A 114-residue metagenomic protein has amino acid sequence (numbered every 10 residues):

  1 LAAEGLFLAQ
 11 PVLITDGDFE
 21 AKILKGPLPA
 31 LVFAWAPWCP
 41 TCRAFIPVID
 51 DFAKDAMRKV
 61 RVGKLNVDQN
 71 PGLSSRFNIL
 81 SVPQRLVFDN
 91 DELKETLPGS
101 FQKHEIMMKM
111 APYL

Functional and structural regions predicted by a protein language model:
L1-Q10: N-terminal targeting signals for export/organelle localization
V12-A30: A short beta-strand-turn-helix
P27-L28, W35-W38, S81: Short pre-active-site segment immediately N-terminal to redox-active cysteine/selenocysteine motifs in thiol-based
L31-V32, V62, R85: Hydrophobic beta-strand anchors of alpha/beta hydrolase catalytic cores
C39-C42, R85: The canonical Cys-X-X-Cys-His
T41-A56: Typically the conserved alpha-helix immediately C-terminal to a functionally engaged Cys/Sec in thioredoxin-like
V67-S75: Structural microenvironment flanking redox-active thiols in thiol-disulfide oxidoreductases
S81, L86-L114: Non-catalytic, surface beta->alpha helical segment in thiol-disulfide oxidoreductase systems
